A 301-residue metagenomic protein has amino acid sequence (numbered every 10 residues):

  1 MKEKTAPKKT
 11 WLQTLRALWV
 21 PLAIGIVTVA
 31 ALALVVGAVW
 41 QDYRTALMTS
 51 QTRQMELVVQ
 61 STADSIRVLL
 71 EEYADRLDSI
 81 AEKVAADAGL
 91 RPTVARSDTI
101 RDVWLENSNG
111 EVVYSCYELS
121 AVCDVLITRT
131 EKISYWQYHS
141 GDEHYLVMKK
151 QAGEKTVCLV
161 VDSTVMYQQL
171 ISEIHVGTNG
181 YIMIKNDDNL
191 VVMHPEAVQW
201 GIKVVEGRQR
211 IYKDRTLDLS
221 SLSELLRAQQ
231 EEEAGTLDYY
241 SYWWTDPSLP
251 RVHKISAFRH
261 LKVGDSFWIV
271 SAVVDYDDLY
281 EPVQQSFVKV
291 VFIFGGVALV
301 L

Functional and structural regions predicted by a protein language model:
K2-T45, T49, V290-L301: Extreme N-terminal signal-anchor transmembrane helix of membrane signaling/transducer proteins, especially in bacteria
T14, T45-L47, M166-I174, V274-V297: Membrane-interface helix-start motif
G37-D78, K83-A88, Y280: Membrane-proximal amphipathic alpha-helices that sit immediately adjacent to an N-terminal transmembrane/signal-anchor
A86-T99, V157-Y212: Solvent-exposed, extracytoplasmic
L90, E111-G141, T164, Q199-W244: Extracytoplasmic/periplasmic sensor domains and loops in membrane signaling proteins
S97-D102, E106-I174, T178-Y181: Extracytoplasmic/periplasmic ligand-binding sensor regions of membrane-associated signaling proteins
G141-H175, N186-D187, V192-E196, H253-R259 (+1 more regions): Conserved beta-strands of PAS-like sensory domains
K155, K213-K289: Extracellular/periplasmic juxtamembrane segments that couple receptor/chemosensory ectodomains to their
